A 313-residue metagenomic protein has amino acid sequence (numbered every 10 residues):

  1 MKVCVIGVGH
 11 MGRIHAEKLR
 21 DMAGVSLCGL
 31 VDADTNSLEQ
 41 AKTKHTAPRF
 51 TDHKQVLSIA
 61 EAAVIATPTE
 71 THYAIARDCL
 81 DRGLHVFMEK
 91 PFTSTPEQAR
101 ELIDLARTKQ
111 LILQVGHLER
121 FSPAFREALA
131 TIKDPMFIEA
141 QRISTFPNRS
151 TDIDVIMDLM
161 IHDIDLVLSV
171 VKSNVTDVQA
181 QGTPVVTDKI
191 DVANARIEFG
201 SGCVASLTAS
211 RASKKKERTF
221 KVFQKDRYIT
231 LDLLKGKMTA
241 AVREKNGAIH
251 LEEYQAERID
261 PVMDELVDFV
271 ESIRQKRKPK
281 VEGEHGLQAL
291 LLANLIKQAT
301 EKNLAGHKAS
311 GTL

Functional and structural regions predicted by a protein language model:
M1-K44, V167: N-terminal Rossmann-like dinucleotide-binding module
H15, H45-I103: Beta-loop-alpha module in the N-terminal Rossmann-like domain of NAD(P)-dependent dehydrogenases, especially those
A33, Q255-V267, V281: Active-site loop of classical SDR/Rossmann-like NAD(P)-dependent oxidoreductases, centered on the catalytic Tyr-X3-Lys
A62-I65, V270-L313: C-terminal helix-rich "cap/oligomerization" subdomain common to oxidoreductases
T93-S150: A contiguous active-site-proximal alpha/beta segment in oxidoreductase catalytic domains
G116-P123, F146-V175, H285-G286: Mid-domain beta-loop-alpha active-site segment that forms a flexible, acidic cofactor/metal-binding surface
I164-K237, M263-R277, T312: Contiguous beta-strand/loop segments that form the cofactor/metal-binding neighborhood of enzyme cores
